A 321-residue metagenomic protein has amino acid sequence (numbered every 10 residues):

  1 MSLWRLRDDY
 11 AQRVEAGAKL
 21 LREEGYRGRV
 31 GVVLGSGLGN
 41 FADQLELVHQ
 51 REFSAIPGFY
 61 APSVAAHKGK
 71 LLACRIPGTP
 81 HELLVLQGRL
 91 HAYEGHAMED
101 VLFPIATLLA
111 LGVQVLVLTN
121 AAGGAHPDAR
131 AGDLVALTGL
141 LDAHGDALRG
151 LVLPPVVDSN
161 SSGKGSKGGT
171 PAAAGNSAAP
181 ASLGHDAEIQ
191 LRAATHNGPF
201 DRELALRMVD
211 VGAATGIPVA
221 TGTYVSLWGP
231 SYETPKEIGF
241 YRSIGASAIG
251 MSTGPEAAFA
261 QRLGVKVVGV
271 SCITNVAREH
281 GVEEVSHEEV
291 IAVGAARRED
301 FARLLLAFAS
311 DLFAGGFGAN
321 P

Functional and structural regions predicted by a protein language model:
S2-H196: Metabolite-binding pocket within alpha/beta catalytic cores that recognizes anionic/polar moieties
L20, E24, E203, R207-I217 (+1 more regions): Generic non-transmembrane alpha-helical segments
P155, D186-N197, A246, G281-G294: Glycine-rich tight-turn/loop motif centered on a GG-T
I189-F200, S226, I238, G294-L306: Polyanion-binding loop/helix "lid" in catalytic or ligand-binding cores
F200-L263, V267: Active-site-adjacent substrate-binding region of metalloamidase/peptidase-like peptide-processing proteins
M251-E289: Zn-dependent metallopeptidase/amidohydrolase metal-coordination segment
A277-P321: His/Asp/Glu-rich mid-to-C-terminal helical/loop segments that flank catalytic regions of hydrolases
